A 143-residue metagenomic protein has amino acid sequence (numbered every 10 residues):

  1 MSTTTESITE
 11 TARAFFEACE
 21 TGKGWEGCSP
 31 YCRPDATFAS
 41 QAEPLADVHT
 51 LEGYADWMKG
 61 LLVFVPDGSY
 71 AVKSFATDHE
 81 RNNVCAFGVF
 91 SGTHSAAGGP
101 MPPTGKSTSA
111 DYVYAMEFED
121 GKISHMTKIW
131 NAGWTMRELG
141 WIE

Functional and structural regions predicted by a protein language model:
M1-E143: C-terminal and inter-domain tail/linker signature
